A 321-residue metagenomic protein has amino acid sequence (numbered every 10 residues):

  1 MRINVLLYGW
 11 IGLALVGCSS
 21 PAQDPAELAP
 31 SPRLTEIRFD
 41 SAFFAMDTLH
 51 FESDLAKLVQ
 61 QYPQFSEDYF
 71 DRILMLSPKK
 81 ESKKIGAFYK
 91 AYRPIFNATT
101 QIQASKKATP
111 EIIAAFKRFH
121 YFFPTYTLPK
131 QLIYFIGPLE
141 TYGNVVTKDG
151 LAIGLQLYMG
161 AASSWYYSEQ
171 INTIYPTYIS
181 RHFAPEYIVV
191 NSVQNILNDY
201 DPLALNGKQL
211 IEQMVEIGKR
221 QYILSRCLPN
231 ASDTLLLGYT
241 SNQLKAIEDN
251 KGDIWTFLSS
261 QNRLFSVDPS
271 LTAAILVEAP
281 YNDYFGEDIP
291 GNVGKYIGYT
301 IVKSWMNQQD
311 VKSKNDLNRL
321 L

Functional and structural regions predicted by a protein language model:
M1-L7: Bacterial N-terminal signal peptides that target proteins for export
L15-G17: C-terminal motif of bacterial Sec signal peptides marking the signal peptidase cleavage site
S19-A91: N-terminal mature-domain "stem" immediately C-terminal to a signal peptide or N-terminal signal-anchor/transmembrane
A42, M46, Q61, R118 (+4 more regions): Structured segments of extracytoplasmic/periplasmic soluble domains in secreted or envelope-associated proteins
K79-P94, V267-V277: Short alpha-helical hairpin
K84-L244, K314-L321: Acidic/His-rich structured neighborhood in mature extracellular/periplasmic domains
E216-Y281: Acidic/His/Gly-enriched intrinsically disordered linker/tail segments that often contain short helix/coil "MoRF-like"
F265-L321: C-terminal soluble interaction/assembly domains
